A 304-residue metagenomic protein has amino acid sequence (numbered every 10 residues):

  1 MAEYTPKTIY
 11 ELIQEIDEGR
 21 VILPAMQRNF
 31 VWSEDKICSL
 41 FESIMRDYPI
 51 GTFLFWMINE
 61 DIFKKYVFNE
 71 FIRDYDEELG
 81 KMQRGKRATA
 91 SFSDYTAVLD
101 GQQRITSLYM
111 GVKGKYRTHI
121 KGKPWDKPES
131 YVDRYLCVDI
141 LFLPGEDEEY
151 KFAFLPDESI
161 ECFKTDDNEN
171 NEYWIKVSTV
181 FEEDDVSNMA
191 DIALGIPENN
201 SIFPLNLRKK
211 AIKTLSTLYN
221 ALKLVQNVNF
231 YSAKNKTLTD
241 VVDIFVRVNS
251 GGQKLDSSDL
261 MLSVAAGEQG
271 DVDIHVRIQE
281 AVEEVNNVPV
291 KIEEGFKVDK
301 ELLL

Functional and structural regions predicted by a protein language model:
A2-E34, C38-L303: Basic- and aromatic-enriched surface patches that contact anionic nucleotides/nucleic acids
